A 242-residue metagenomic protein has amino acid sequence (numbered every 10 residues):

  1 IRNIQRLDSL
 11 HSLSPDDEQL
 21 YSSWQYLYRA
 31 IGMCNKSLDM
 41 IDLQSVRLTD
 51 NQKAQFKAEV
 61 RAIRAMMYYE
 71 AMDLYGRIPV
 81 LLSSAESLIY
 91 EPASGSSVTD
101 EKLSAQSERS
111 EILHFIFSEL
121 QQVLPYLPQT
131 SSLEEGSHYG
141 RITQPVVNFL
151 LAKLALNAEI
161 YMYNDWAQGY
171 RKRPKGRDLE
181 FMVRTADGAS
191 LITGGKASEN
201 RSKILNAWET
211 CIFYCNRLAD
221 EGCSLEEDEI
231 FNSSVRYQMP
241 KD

Functional and structural regions predicted by a protein language model:
I1, G76-I78, L82, L113 (+4 more regions): An aromatic- and glycine-enriched ligand-binding surface/loop that stacks and positions planar moieties
R2-Y75, T99-Y139: Conserved, well-structured interaction surfaces
D8, D16-D17, D39-D42, D50 (+9 more regions): Acidic-enriched, low-complexity/disordered segments with a strong bias for Aspartate over Glutamate
I41, S83-S84: Active-site-proximal beta-strand/loop segments in catalytic clefts of secreted hydrolases
D50, M72, E86-S94, L154 (+1 more regions): Generic alpha-helix signal with a bias toward terminal, lower-confidence helices and secondary-structure junctions
A85-E86, S132: Short capping/connector residues at structural and topological boundaries
S87-V98, S233-D242: Carbohydrate-binding/catalytic loop surfaces
S94-E111, K196, K203-A207: Structural transition elements
